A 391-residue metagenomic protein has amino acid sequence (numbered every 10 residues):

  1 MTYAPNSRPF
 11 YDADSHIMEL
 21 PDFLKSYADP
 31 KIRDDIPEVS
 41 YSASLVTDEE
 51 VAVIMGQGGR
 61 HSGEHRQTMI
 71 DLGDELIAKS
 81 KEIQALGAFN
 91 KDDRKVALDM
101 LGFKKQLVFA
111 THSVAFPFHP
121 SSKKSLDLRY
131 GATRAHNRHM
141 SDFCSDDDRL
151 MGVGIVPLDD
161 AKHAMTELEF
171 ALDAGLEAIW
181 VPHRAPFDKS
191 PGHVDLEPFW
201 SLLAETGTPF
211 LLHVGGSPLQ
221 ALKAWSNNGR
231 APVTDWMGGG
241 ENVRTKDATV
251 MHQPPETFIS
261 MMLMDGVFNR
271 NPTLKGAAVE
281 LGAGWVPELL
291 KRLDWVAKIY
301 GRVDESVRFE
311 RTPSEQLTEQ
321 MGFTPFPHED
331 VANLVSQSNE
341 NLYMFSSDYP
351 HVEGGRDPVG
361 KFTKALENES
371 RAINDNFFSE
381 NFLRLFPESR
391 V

Functional and structural regions predicted by a protein language model:
T2-Y11, H16-K105, R138-S145, T166-F170 (+7 more regions): Mid-to-C-terminal alpha-helical segments outside catalytic/metal-binding sites
D22-K25, F118-S121, A221-S226, E288-R292 (+2 more regions): Short aromatic-enriched loop/helix-cap "lid" or pocket-rim segments at secondary-structure transitions that line
G73-K79, V114-L128, K162: Surface-exposed, active-site-proximal loop segments in enzymatic domains
K79-A88, K123, L150-K162: Active-site mouth loops of central-metabolism enzymes
F109-V114, L158, G216-S217, R230 (+1 more regions): Short glycine-enriched loops at secondary-structure junctions
A115-H119, A164, L219-L222, N242 (+1 more regions): Short acidic/His/Gly/Ser-rich catalytic and metal-binding motifs that mark active-site loops of diverse hydrolases
L126-D142: Active-site-proximal gating segment of KS-fold condensing enzymes and close homologs
L128-R129, C144-V156, A161-K162, L168-M344: Catalytic pocket-lining loop regions of alpha/beta-barrel enzymes, especially the amidohydrolase/enolase/GH5 lineages
